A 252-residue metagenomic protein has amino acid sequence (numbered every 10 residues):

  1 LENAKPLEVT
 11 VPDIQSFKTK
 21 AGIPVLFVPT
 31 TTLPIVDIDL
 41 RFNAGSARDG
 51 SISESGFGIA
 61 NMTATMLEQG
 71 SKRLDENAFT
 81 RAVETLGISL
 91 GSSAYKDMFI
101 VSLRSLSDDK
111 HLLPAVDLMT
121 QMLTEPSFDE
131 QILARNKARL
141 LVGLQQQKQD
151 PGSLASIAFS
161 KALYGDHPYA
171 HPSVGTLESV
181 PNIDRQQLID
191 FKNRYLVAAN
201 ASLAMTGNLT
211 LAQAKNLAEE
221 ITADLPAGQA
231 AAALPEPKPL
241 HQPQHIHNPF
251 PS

Functional and structural regions predicted by a protein language model:
L1-V9, I14-K18, L26, S202-A204: C-terminal regions of mature proteins
E2-K5, G165-S173, E178, V197-A198 (+1 more regions): An aromatic/glycine/proline-enriched structural segment found at the starts of mature extracellular/organellar domains
Q15-K20, I246-F250: Short acidic-hydrophobic surface loop/beta-edge motif
L26-V28, L33-T65, L74-L123, K137 (+3 more regions): M16 family metallopeptidases and their MPP-like homologs
E76, T80-E84, S127-Q145, T210 (+1 more regions): Acidic/histidine-enriched alpha-helical segments
M119-F128, T222-Q229: A common structural junction motif
